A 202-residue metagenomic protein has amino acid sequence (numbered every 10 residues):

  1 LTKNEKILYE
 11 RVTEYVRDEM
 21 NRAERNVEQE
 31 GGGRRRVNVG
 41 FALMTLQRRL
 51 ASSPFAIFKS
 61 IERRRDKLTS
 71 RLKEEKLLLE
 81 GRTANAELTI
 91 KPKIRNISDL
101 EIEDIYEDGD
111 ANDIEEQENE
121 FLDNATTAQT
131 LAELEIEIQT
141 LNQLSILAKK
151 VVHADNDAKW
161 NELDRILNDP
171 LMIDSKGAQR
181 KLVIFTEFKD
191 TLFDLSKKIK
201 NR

Functional and structural regions predicted by a protein language model:
L1, A148-D155: Acyl-group handling in specialized metabolite and lipid biosynthesis
L1-Q143: Inter-lobe connector of SF1/SF2 helicase motors
T2, V39, L43, N156 (+1 more regions): Active-site-proximal structural scaffolding
L8, Y15-A23, A154-E187, D194-K198: Conserved interdomain hinge at the start of the Helicase C-terminal
A51, F55, V183-F185, L192: Short, hydrophobic, well-ordered secondary-structure elements
K59-T69, E187-R202: Conserved helicase motor "Helicase C" RecA-like lobe of SF1/SF2 P-loop NTPases
